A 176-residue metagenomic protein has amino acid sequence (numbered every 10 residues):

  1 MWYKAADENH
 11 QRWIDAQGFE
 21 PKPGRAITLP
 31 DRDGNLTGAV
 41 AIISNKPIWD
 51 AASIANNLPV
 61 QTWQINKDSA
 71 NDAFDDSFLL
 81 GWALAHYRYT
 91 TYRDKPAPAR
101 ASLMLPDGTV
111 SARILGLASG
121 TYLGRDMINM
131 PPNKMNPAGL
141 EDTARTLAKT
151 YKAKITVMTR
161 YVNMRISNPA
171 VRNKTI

Functional and structural regions predicted by a protein language model:
M1-I176: N-terminal hydrophobic/helix-forming segments and targeting peptides
